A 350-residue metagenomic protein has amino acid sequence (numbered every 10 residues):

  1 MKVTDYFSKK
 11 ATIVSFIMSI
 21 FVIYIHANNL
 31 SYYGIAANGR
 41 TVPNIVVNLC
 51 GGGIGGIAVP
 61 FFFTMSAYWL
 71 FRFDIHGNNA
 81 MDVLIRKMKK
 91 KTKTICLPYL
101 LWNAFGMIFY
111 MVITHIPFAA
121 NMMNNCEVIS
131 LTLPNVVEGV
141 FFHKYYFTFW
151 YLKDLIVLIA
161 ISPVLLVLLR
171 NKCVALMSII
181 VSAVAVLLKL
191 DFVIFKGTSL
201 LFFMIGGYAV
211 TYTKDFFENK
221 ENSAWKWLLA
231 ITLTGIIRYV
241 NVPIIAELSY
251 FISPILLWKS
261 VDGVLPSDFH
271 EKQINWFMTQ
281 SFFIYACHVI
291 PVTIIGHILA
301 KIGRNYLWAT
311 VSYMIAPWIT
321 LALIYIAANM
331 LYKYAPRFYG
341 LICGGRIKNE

Functional and structural regions predicted by a protein language model:
M1-V181, I302-E350: Membrane-cytosol interface segments of multi-pass membrane proteins, especially ER/Golgi lipid-handling enzymes
I20-A27, S178-D191, L228-N241, I290: Aromatic-anchored segments of alpha-helical transmembrane domains
I23, G206-A209, F277, I284 (+1 more regions): A generic structural signal for nonpolar/aromatic side chains embedded in well-ordered alpha-helices
V47-P60, V140-D154, V186-M204, G235-L257: Interfacial loop-to-helix transition and helix-capping segments at the boundaries of transmembrane helices
S66-L70, D74, V157, I161-L165 (+5 more regions): Transmembrane alpha-helical segments
I161-L166, V174-T213: Loop-centered beta-sheet repeat module
K196-F202, T211-F283, V289-I315: Alpha-helical transmembrane segments and terminal signal-anchor/GPI-anchor hydrophobic tails, characterized by long
I284-C287, G340-I342: Conserved active-site loop/cleft motifs that coordinate metal ions or position small ligands
